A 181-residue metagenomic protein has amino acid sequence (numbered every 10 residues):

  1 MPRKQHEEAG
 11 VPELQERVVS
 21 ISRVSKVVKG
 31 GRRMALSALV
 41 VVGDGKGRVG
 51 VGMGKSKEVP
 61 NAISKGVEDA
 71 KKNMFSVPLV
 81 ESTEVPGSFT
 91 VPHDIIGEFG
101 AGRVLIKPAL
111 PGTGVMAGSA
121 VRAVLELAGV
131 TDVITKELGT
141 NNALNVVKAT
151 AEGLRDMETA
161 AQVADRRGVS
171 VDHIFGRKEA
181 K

Functional and structural regions predicted by a protein language model:
M1-K181: Ribosome-associated RNA-binding proteins
